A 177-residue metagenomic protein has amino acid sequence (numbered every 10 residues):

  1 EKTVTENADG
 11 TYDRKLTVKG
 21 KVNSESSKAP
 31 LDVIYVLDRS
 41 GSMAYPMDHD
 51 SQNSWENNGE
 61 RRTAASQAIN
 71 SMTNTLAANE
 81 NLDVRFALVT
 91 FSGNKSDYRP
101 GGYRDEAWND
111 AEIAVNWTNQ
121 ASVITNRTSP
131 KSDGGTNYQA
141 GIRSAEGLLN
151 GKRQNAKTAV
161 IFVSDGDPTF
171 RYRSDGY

Functional and structural regions predicted by a protein language model:
E1-A8: Low-complexity, acidic Ser/Thr/Pro/Gly-rich terminal tails and inter-domain linkers that flank the onset of structured
D9-D13, K28-P30, G135, N155: A general secondary-structure signal for short beta-strands and their flanking turns/coil in non-transmembrane regions
G10-V22: Short beta-strand elements of extracellular/lumenal beta-sandwich folds
S24-I113, K157-S164: Von Willebrand factor
M43, L82, S92-S144, N150 (+1 more regions): Short, charged loop segments at secondary-structure junctions
P46-D50, D167-Y177: Internal, charge-rich low-complexity segments
I69-M72, A145, L149: Generic helix-packing signal
L149-A156: Glycine-rich phosphate-binding loop signature in dinucleotide/nucleotide-binding domains
